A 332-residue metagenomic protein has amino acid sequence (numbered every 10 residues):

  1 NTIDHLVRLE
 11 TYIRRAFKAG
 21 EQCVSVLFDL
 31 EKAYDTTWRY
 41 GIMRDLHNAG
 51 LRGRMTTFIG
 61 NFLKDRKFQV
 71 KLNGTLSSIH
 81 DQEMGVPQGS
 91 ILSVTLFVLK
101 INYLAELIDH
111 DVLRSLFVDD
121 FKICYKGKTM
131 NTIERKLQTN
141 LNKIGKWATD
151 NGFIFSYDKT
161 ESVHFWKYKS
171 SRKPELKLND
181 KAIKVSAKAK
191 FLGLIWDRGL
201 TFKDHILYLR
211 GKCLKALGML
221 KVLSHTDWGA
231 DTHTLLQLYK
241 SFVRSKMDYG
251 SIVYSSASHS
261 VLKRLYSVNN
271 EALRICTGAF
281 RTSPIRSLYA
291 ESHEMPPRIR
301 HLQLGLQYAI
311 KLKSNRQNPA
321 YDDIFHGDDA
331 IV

Functional and structural regions predicted by a protein language model:
N1-P87, Y125-K126: Conserved pre-catalytic core of RNA-dependent polymerases
T2, R66, V163-S170, E294-P297: Short, conserved secondary-structure transition motifs
L9, A16, D29, L46 (+13 more regions): Mobile genetic element proteins and their domesticated derivatives, centered on retroelements and DNA transposons
E21-V24, V112, S156-E161, W228-Y239 (+1 more regions): Short amphipathic alpha-helical interface segments
V94-C124, K246: Active-site palm subdomain of RNA-directed nucleic acid polymerases
T139, I154-K188: Short, conserved micro-motifs composed of acidic
L178-D180, L200, H225, T232 (+2 more regions): RNase H-like, metal-dependent ribonuclease domains
D180-I252: Basic, alpha-helical interaction scaffolds
